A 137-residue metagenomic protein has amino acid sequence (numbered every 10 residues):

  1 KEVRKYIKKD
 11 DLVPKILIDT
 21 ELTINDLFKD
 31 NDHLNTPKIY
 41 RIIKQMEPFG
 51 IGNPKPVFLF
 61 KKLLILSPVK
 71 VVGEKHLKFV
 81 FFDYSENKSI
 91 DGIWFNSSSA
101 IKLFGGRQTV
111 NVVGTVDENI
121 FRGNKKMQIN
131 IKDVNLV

Functional and structural regions predicted by a protein language model:
K1-V137: Acidic, two-metal ion nucleic-acid-processing modules in DNA metabolism proteins
